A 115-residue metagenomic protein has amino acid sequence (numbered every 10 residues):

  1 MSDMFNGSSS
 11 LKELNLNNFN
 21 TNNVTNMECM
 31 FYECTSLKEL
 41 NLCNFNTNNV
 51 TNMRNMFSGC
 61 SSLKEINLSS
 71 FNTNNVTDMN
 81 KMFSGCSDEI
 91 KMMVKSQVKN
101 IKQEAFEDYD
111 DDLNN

Functional and structural regions predicted by a protein language model:
S2-N115: Negatively charged
